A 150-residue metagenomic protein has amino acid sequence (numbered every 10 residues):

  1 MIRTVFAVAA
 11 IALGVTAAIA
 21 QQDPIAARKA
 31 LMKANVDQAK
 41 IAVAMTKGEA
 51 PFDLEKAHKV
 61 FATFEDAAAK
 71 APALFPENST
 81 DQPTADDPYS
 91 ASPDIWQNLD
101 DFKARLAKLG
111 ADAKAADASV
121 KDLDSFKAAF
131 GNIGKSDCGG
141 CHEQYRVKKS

Functional and structural regions predicted by a protein language model:
M1-A7: Bacterial N-terminal signal peptides that target proteins for export
A7-G14: Bacterial N-terminal signal peptides
V15-A20: Sec/Tat signal peptide C-region and signal peptidase I cleavage site
Q21-S150: Sequence context surrounding c-type heme c attachment/ligation sites in exported
